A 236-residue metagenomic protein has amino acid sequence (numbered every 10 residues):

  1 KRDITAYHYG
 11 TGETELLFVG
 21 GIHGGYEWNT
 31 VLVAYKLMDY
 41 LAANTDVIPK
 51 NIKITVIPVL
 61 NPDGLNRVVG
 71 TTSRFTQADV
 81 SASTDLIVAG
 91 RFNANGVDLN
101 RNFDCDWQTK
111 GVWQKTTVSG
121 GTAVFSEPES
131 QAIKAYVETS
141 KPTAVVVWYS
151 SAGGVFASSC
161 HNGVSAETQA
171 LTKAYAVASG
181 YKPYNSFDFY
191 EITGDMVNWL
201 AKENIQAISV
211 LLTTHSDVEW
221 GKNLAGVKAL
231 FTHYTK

Functional and structural regions predicted by a protein language model:
T5-T14: Short beta-strand-to-loop junctions in surface cap/lid or active-site-entrance loops
E13, W28-V31, A42, D46-S165 (+1 more regions): Active-site/substrate-binding loop(s) of hydrolase catalytic cores
T14-H23, V146: Short beta-strand element of the alpha/beta-hydrolase
A34-Y35, T168: Amphipathic alpha-helical segments in well-structured domains
M38-Y40: Transmembrane helix-loop-helix
K110-K236: C-terminal accessory segments enriched in acidic
